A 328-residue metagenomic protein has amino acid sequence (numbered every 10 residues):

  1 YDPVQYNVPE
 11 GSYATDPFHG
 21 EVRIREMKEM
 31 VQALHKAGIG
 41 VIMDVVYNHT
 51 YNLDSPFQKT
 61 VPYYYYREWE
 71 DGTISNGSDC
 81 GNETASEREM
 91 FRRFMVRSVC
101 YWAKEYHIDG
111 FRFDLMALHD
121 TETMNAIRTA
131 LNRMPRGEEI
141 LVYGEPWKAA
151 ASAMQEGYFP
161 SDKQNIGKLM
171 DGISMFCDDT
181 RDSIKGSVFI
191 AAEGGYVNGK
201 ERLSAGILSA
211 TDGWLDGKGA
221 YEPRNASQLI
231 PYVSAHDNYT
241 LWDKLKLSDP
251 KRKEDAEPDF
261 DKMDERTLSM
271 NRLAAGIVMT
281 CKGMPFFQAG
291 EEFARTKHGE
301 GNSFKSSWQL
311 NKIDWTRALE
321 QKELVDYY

Functional and structural regions predicted by a protein language model:
Y1-Y106, L115-P135, L141, A153: Substrate-binding/active-site clefts of carbohydrate-active enzymes
P3-V4, P9, W242-E254, P258 (+1 more regions): Active-site His/acidic residue clusters
E26-M30, F91, M95-W102, T123 (+4 more regions): Alpha-helical packing segments of well-folded alpha/beta enzyme cores
G77-T84, L141, D162-K168, L310-T316: Short beta-alpha connecting loops at secondary-structure transitions that line or flank enzyme active sites
Y106-H107, G283: Short loop/turn motifs at secondary-structure junctions
R128-T129, E138-A289, F293: Conserved alpha/beta catalytic core and glycan-binding cleft of carbohydrate-active enzymes
E265-L268, M279-F287, E291-F293, K297-Y328: Carbohydrate-interacting/catalytic domains
